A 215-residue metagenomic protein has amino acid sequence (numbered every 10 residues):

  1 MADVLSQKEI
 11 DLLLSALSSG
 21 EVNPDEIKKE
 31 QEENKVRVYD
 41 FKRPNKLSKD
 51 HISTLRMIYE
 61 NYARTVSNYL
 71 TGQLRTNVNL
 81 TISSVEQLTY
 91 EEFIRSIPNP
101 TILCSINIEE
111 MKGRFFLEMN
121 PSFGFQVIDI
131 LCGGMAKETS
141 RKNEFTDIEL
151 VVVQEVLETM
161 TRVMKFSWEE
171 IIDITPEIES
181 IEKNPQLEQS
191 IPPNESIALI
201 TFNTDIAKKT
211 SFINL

Functional and structural regions predicted by a protein language model:
M1-L215: N-terminal auxiliary interaction/assembly segments of multi-subunit proteins
